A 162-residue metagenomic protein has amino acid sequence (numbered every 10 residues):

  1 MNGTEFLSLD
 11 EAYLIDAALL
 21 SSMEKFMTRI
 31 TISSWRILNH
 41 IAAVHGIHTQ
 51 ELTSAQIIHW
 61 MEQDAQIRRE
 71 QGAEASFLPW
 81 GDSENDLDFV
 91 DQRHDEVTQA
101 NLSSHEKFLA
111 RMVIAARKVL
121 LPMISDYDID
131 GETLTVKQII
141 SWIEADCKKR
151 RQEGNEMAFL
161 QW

Functional and structural regions predicted by a protein language model:
N2-S22, L87-S104, E156-L160: Membrane-interacting alpha-helical segments
G3-L14, S21-L38, D82, H105-L120: Short amphipathic alpha-helix starts
D16, T31-E51, A55, M112-T133: Surface-exposed, Lys/Arg-rich phosphate-binding patches that contact polyanionic backbones
I47-Q71, G131-E153: Short, basic amphipathic alpha-helical segments that act as recognition/interaction helices in nucleic-acid-binding
Q63-Q99, A110, A145-W162: Short, positively charged interaction helices/loops
